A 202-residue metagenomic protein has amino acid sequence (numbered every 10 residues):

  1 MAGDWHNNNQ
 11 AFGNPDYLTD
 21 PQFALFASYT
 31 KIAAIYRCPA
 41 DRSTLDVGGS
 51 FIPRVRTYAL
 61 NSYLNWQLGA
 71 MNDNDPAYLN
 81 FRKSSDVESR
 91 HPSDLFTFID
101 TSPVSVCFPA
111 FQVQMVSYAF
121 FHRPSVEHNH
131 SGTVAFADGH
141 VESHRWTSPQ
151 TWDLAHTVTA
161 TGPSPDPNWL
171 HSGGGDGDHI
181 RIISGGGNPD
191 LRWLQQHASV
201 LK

Functional and structural regions predicted by a protein language model:
M1-K202: Short, well-structured segments within or immediately adjacent to enzyme catalytic domains that line ligand-binding
